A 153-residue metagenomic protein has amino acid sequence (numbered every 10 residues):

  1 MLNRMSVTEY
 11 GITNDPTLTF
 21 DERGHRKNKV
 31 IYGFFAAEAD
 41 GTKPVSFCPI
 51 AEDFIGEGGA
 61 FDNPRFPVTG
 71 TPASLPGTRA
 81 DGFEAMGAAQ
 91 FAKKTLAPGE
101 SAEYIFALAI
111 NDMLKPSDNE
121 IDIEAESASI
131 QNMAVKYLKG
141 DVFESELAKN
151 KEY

Functional and structural regions predicted by a protein language model:
M1-A73, Q90, K115-Y153: Polysaccharide-binding surfaces and accessory modules of carbohydrate-active proteins
T71-D81: Amphipathic, alpha-helical segments enriched in basic
T78-R79, F91-L96: Beta-strand-rich interaction surfaces with strong enrichment in secreted/lumenal proteins
D81-A88: Short, structured beta-strand/loop micro-motifs enriched in basic residues and often containing a Trp
K94-D112: Short Pro-Gly-centered flexible turn/kink motifs
